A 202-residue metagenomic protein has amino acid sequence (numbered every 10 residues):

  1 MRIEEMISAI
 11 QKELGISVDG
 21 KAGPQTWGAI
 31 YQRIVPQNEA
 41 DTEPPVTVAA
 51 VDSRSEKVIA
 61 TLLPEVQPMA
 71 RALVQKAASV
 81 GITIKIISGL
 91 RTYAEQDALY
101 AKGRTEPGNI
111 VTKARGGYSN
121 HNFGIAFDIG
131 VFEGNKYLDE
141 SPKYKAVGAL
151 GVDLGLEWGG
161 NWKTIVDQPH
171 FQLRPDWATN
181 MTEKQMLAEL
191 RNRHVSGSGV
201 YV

Functional and structural regions predicted by a protein language model:
M1-S8, K12-Q32, N38-D41, N161-W162: Short acidic, glycine/serine/threonine-rich helix-capping segments at coil-helix boundaries
I16-V18, S55-P64, F132-E140: Second-shell loop/turn segments in exported
G23, T92, H121: Short, conserved phosphate/pyrophosphate- and ester-handling motifs at nucleotide-, phospho-/glycolipid
Q32-A49, R54: Low-complexity, Ser/Pro/Thr/Glu/Lys-rich regulatory segments of predominantly eukaryotic nuclear proteins, containing
V48-S88: Active-site acidic/histidine clusters and adjacent loop/turn architecture that either coordinate catalytic ions
I86-A101: Acidic helix-start/capping segments at beta-turn-to-alpha-helix junctions
G103-R115: Cytochrome P450 catalytic domain signature, combining two hallmark sequence patches
A114-V202: Catalytic cores and adjacent binding grooves of peptidoglycan-active enzymes
